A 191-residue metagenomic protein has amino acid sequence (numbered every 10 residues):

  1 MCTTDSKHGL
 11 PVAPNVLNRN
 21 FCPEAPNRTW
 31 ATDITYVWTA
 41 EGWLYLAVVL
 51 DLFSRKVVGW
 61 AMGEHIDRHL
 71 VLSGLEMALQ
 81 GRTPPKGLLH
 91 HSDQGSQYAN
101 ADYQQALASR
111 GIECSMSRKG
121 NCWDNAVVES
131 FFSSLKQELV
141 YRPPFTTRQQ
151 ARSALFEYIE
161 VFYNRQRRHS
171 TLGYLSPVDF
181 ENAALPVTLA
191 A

Functional and structural regions predicted by a protein language model:
M1-A191: Charged DNA-binding/catalytic regions of mobile-element recombinases
